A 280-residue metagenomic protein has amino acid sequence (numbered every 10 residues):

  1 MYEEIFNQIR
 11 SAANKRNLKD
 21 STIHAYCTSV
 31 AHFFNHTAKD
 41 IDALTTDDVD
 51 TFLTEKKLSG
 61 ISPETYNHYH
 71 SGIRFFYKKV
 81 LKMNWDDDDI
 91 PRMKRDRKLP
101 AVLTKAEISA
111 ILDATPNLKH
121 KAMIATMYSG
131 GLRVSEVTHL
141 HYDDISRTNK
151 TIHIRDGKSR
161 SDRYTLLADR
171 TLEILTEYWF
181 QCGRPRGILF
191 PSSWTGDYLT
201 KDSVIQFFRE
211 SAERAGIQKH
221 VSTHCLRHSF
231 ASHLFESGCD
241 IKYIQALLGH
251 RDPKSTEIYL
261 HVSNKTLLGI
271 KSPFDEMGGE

Functional and structural regions predicted by a protein language model:
M1-E280: Conserved catalytic core of the tyrosine transesterase superfamily
